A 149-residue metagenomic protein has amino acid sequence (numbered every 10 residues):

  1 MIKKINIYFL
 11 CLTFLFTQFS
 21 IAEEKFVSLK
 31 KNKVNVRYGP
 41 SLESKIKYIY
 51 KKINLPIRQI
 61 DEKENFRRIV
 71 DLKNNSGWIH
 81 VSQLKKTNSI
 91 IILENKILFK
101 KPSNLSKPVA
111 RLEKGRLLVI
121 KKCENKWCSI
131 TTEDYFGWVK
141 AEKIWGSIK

Functional and structural regions predicted by a protein language model:
M1-F9: Bacterial N-terminal signal peptides that target proteins for export
Y8-T17: Bacterial N-terminal signal peptides
Q18-A22: Sec/Tat signal peptide C-region and signal peptidase I cleavage site
E23-K31, P40-L42, I46-K52, P56-E64 (+4 more regions): Boundary regions of SH3-family modules and the immediately adjacent low-complexity/disordered segments in eukaryotic
